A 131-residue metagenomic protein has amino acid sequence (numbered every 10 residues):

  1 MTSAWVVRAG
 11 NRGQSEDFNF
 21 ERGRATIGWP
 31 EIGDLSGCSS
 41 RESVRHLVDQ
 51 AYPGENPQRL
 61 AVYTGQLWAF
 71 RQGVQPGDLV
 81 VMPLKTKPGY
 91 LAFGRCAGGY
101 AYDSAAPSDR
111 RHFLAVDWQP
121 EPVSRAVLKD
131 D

Functional and structural regions predicted by a protein language model:
M1-L67: Compositionally biased, charged N-terminal/linker segments
G10-Q14, K87-P88, E121-V123: Conserved nucleotide-binding/hydrolysis micro-motifs of P-loop NTPases
S15-F18, L91-A92, R125-A126: Short helix/loop capping segments that flank catalytic or ligand/cofactor-binding pockets
G37-L114: Structured alpha/beta reader/binder surfaces that contact nucleic acids or chromatin modification marks
A105-D131: Short solvent-exposed strand/turn elements
